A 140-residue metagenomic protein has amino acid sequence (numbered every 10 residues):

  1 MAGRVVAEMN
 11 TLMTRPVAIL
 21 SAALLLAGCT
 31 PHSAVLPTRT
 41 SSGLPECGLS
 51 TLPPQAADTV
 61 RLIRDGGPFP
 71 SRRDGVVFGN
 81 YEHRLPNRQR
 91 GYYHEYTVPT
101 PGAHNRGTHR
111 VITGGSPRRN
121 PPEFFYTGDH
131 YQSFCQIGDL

Functional and structural regions predicted by a protein language model:
A7-I19: Bacterial N-terminal signal peptides that target proteins for export
L26-G28: C-terminal motif of bacterial Sec signal peptides marking the signal peptidase cleavage site
T30-H32: Bacterial signal peptide processing site
V35-R39: Internal, well-folded beta-alpha domain core
G43-E82: Extracytoplasmic/periplasm-facing segments of secreted or lipoprotein envelope proteins
G67-L140: Functional cores of ribonucleases/endoribonucleases
